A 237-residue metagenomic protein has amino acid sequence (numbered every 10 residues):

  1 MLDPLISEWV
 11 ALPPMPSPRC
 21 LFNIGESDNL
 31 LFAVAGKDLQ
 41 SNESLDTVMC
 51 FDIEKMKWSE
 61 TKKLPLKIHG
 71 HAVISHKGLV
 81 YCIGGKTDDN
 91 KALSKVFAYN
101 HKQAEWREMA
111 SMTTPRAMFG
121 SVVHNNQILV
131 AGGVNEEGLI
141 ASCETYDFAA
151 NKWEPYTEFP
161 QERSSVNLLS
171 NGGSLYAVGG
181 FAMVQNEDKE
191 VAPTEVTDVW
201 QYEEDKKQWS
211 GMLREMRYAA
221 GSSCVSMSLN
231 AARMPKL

Functional and structural regions predicted by a protein language model:
M1-L237: Kelch-like beta-propeller repeat domains
